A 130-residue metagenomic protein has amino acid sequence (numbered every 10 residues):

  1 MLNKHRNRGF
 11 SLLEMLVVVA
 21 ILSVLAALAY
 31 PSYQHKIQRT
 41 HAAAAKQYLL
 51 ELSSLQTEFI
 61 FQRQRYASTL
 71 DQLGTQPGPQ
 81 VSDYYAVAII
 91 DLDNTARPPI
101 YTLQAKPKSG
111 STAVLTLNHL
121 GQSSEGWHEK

Functional and structural regions predicted by a protein language model:
L2-Y33: N-terminal single-pass transmembrane signal-anchor helix
N3, R8-G9, A45, T75-Q76 (+1 more regions): N-terminal secretory/membrane-targeting helices
N7, R39, E58-Q62: Conserved amphipathic alpha-helical interaction elements at protein-protein interfaces in regulatory, energy-coupling
A29, K36, Q56: Conserved alpha-helical elements of the SDR catalytic core
S32-L49: Aliphatic-rich helix starts adjacent to a transmembrane/signal segment
A45-R63: N-terminal alpha-helical signal peptides/signal-anchor transmembrane segments
I60-K130: Periplasmic/extracellular, small/polar-rich flexible segments of pilin-like filament-forming proteins
